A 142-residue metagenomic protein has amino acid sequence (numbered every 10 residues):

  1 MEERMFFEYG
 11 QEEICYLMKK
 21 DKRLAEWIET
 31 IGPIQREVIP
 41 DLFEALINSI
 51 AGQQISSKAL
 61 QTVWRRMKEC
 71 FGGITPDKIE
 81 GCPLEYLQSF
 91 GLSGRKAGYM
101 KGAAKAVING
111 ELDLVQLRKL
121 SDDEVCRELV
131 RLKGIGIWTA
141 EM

Functional and structural regions predicted by a protein language model:
M1-L42: Intrinsically disordered, low-complexity, charged terminal extensions of DNA damage-control enzymes
Q11-E12, D41-A45, G81, C126: Alpha-helical scaffolds flanking conserved acidic
R23-W27, I55-K133: Alpha-helical ds-nucleic-acid-binding substructure associated with the helix-hairpin-helix region of base-excision DNA
M142: Active-site signature of alpha/beta-hydrolase-fold catalytic machinery across serine- and Asp/Cys-nucleophile hydrolases
